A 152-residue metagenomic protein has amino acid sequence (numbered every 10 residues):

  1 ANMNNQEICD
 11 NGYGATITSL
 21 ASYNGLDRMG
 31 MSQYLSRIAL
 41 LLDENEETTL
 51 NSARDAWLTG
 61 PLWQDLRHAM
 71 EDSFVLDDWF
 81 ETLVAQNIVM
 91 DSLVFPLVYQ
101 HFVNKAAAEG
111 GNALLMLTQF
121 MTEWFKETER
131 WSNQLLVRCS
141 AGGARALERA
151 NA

Functional and structural regions predicted by a protein language model:
A1-G12, D77-K105: Alpha-helical bundle segments that constitute or directly flank the non-heme di-iron/ferroxidase center
A1-N4, M31, L62, L66 (+2 more regions): Amphipathic, well-ordered alpha-helical segments in soluble domains
A1-P61: Long, hydrophobic, well-ordered secondary-structure blocks that form the structural core and pocket-lining surfaces
S19-Y23, L115-Q119, E148: Short, charged, amphipathic alpha-helical segments
Y34-A39, S132-R138: Amphipathic alpha-helical coiled-coil segments
T48-I88, K105-A107: Acidic/His metal-coordination segments adjacent to aromatic residues that form catalytic metal sites in metalloenzymes
M90-F95, L115-E129: Alpha-helical membrane segments in multi-pass integral membrane proteins
F120, Q134-A152: C-terminal, helix-dominated tail/subdomain
